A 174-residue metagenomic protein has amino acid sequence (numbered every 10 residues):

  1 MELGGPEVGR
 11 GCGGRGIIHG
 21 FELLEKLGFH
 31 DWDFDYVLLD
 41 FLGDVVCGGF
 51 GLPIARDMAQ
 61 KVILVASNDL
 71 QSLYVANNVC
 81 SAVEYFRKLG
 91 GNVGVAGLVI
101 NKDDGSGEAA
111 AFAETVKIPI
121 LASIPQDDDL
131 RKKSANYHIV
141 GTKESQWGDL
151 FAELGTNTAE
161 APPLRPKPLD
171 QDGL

Functional and structural regions predicted by a protein language model:
M1-L3, I124: Hydrophobic residues at beta-strand termini and immediately following loops that shape nucleotide-binding pockets
G4-R15, L70: Flexible beta-alpha connector loops of hexameric P-loop NTPases
G9, R131-S134: A short acidic, helix-capping loop that chelates divalent metal ions and anchors anionic groups
G14-I18, Y74, S145: Conserved phosphate-coordination/catalytic loops
H19-Y36, F41-Q126, K132: Conserved catalytic-core segment of NTP-binding enzymes
S134-G148: C-terminal boundary of histidine-terminating zinc-finger modules
E144-T158: Short, amphipathic alpha-helical "lid/cap" segments that border enzyme active or binding sites
E153-N157, P163-L174: A short, charged, Gly/Pro-tolerant segment at domain boundaries
